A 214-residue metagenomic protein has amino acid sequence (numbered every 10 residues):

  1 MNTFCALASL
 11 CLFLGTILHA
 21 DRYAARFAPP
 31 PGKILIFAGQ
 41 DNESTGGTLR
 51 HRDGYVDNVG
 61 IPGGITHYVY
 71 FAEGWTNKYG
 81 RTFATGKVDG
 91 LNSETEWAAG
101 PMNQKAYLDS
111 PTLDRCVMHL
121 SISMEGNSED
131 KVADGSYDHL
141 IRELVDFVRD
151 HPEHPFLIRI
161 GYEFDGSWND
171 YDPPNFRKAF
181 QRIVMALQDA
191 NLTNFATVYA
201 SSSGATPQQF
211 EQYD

Functional and structural regions predicted by a protein language model:
M1-A6: Bacterial N-terminal signal peptides that target proteins for export
L7-G15: Bacterial N-terminal signal peptides
L14-I17, H154: Coiled-coil-like amphipathic alpha-helices with heptad-repeat character
K33-H151: N-terminal carbohydrate-binding/catalytic regions of secreted carbohydrate-active enzymes
D130-D214: Active-site cleft segment of glycoside hydrolase catalytic domains centered on the general acid/base Glu
